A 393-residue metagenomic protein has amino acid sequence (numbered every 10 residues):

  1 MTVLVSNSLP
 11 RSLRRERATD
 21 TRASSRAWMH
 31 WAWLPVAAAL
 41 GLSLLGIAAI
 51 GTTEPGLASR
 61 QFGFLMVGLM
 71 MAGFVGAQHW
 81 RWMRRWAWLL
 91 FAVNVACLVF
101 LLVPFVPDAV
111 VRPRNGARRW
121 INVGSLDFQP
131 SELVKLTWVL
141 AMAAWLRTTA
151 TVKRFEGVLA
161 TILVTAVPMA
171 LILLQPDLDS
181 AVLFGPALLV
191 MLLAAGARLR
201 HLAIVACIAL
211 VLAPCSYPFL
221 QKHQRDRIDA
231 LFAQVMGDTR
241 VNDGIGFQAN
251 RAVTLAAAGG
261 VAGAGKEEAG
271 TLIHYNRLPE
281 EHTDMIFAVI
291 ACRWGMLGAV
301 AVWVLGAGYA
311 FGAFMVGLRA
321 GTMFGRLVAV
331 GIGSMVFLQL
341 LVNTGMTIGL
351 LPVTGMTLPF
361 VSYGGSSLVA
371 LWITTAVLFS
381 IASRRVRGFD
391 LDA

Functional and structural regions predicted by a protein language model:
T2-R17, L338-A393: A juxtamembrane structural motif centered on a specific transmembrane helix
R22-A39: N-terminal membrane topogenic signal
P35-Q248, D284, A288-I348, I373-V377 (+1 more regions): Hydrophobic alpha-helical transmembrane segments of multi-pass inner membrane proteins, especially in bacterial systems
L183-F184, E267-H274, L305, T347-G355 (+1 more regions): Re-entrant/interfacial helical elements at transmembrane boundaries that shape and gate the permeation pathway
D243, R277-L278, V369: Residue-level "hotspot" positions that anchor or transmit function at local structural transition points
G246-K266: Extracytosolic (periplasmic/ER-lumenal) interhelical loops and adjacent juxtamembrane/interface segments of multi-pass
V261-L297: Long extracytoplasmic/lumenal interhelical loops at the membrane interface of multi-pass membrane proteins
